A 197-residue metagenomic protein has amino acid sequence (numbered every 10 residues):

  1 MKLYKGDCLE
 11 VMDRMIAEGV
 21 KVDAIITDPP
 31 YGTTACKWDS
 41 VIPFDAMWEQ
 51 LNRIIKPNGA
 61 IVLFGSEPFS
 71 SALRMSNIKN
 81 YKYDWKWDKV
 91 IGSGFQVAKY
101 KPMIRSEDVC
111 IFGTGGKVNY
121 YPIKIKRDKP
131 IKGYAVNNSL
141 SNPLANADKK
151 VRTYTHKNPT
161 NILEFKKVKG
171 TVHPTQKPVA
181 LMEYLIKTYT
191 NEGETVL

Functional and structural regions predicted by a protein language model:
M1-L197: Core catalytic lobe of class I
